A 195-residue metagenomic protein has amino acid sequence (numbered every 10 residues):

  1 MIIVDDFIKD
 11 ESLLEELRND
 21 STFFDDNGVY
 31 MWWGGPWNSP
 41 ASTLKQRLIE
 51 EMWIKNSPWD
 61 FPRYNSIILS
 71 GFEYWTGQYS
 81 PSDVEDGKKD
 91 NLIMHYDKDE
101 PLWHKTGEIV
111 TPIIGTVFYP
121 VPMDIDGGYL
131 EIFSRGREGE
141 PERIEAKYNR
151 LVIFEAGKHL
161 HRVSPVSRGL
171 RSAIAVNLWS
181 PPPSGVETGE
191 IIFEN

Functional and structural regions predicted by a protein language model:
M1-L151, K158-N195: Fe(II)/2-oxoglutarate oxygenase catalytic core
